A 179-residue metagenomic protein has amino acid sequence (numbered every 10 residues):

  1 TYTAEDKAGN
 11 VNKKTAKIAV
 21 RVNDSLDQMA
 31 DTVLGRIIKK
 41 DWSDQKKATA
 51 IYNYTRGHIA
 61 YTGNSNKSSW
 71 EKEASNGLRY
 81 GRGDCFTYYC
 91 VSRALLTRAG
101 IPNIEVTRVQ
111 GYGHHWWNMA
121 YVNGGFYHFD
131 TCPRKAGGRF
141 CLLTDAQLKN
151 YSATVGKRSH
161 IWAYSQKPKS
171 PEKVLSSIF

Functional and structural regions predicted by a protein language model:
T1-A8: Append "Rare intracellular matches occur via the same short Y/T/C beta-strand/loop motifs
A8-N10, G124: Solvent-exposed strand-loop boundary residues in beta-sheet-rich modules
N10-N23: C-terminal edge beta-strand
S25-G77: Secondary-structure boundary elements
D44-I51, G81-L96: Active-site nucleophilic cysteine motif
T87-N150: Hydrophobic/aromatic-rich core segments of domains that either
R139-F179: Low-complexity, Gly/Ser/Thr/Pro-rich intrinsically disordered linker/tail segments
